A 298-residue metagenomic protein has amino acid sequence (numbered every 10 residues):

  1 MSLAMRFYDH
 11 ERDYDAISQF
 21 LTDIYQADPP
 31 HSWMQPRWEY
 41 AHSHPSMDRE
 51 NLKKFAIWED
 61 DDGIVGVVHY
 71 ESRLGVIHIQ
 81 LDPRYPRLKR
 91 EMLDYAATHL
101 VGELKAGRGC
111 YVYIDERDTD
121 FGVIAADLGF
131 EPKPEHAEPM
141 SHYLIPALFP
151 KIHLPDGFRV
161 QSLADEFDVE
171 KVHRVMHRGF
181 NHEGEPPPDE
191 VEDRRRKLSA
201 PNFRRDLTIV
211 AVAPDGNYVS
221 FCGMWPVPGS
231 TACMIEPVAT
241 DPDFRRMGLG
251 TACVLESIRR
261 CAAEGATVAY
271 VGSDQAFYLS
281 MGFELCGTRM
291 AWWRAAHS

Functional and structural regions predicted by a protein language model:
M1-Y40, I152-P187, S298: Short amphipathic alpha-helix that is part of the acyltransferase structural core
H10-D15, T22-E103, I114, V212-A232 (+2 more regions): Conserved donor-binding loop and adjoining core beta-sheet/short helix segment in diverse acyl/aminoacyl transferases
K53, K105-G107, D206, A266: Short, high-confidence coil segments that cap the C-terminus of an alpha-helix and link into the following beta-strand
I64, E71-G157, R289-A295: Acyl-donor-binding surface of acyltransferase catalytic domains
P86-H99, T240-P242, R246-A263, Y270 (+1 more regions): Conserved acetyl-CoA-binding loop-helix of GNAT-fold acetyltransferases
C110-Y113, I235, V268-S273: Conserved hydrophobic beta-strand within the GNAT/NAT acetyltransferase core sheet that lines the active-site cleft
V123-D127, Y278-L279, F283: Conserved active-site tyrosine of GNAT-family acetyltransferases
F180-V227, V238, T251: Phosphate-binding active sites in nucleotide-utilizing proteins
